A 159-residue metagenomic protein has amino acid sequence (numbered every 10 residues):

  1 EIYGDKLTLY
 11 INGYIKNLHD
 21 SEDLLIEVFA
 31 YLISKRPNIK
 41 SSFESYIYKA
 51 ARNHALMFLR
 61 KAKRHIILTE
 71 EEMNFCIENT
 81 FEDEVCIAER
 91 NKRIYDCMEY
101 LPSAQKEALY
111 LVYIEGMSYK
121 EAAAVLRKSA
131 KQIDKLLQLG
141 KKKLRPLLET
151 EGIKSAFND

Functional and structural regions predicted by a protein language model:
E1-L9, G13, H19: A short, charge-rich alpha-helical start-of-domain segment used by transcription regulators
Y3, L136-L139, K143: Residues within the DNA-recognition helix of helix-turn-helix
N17, S118, R127-Q132: Helix-turn-helix DNA-binding motif, specifically the short coil turn and the N-cap/start of the second
I26-S42, K61-K63: Sigma70-family region 2
N38, K49-T69, I87: Arg/Lys-rich amphipathic alpha helix in sigma70-family domain 2
M73-E99: Acidic, proline/glycine-rich intrinsically disordered inter-domain spacer in sigma factors
A108-V112: A short pre-motif secondary-structure segment
A124, K141-D159: C-terminal edge and immediately downstream basic/flexible tail or linker adjoining helix-turn-helix-like DNA-binding
